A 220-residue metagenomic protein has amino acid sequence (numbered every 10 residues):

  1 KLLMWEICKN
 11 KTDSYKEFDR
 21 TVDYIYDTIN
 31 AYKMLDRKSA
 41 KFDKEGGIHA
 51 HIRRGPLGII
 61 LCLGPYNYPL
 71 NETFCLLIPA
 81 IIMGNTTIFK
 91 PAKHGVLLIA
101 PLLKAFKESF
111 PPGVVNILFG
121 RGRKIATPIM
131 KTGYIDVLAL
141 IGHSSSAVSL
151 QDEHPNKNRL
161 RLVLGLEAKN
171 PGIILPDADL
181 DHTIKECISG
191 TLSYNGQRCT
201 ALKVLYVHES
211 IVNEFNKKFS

Functional and structural regions predicted by a protein language model:
K1-H49: N-terminal Rossmann-like NAD(P)+-binding subdomain of aldehyde/semialdehyde dehydrogenases
K38-G113: Conserved small-residue-rich beta-alpha loop and adjacent elements that most often cradle the phosphate/pyrophosphate
H49-A50, I117-D136: A structured beta-alpha segment of the ubiquitous adenosine-cofactor-binding alpha/beta core
L77-I78, A126, I184: Generic hydrophobic/aromatic pocket-lining and core-packing "Φ" positions
I78, D136-I141: Periplasmic-binding protein-like
F89, I117-F119, L140-G142, L162-L166: General beta-strand structural signal in soluble alpha/beta enzymes
S109-F110, V137, S145-S220: ALDH superfamily catalytic-core signature
